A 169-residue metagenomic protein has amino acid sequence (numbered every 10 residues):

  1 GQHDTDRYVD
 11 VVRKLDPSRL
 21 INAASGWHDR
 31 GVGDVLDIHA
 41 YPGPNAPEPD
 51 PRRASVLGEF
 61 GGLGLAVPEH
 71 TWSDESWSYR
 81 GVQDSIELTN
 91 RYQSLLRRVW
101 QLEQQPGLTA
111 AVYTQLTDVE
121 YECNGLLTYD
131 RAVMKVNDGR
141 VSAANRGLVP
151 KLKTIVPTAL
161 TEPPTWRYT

Functional and structural regions predicted by a protein language model:
G1-A132: Substrate-binding/catalytic cleft of secreted carbohydrate-active enzymes, primarily glycoside hydrolases
L15, T114-P163: Aromatic-rich peripheral "rim/lid" segments of glycoside hydrolase catalytic domains that contact and position glycan
Q93-W100, P106, K153-T169: Accessory carbohydrate-binding/adhesion or oligomerization-edge regions at the termini of glycan-active proteins
